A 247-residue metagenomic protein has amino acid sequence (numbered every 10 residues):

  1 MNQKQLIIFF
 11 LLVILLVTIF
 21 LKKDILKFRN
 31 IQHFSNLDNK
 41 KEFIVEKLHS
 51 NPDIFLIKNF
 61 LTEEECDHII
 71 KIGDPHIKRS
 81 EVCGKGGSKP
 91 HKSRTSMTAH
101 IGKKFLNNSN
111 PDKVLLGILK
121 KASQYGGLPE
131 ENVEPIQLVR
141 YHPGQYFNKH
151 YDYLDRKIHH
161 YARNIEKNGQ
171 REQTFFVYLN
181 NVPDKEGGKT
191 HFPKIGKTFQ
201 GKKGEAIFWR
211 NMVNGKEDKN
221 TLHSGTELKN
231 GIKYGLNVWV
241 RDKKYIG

Functional and structural regions predicted by a protein language model:
N2-F208, M212-G247: Fe(II)/2-oxoglutarate oxygenase catalytic core
